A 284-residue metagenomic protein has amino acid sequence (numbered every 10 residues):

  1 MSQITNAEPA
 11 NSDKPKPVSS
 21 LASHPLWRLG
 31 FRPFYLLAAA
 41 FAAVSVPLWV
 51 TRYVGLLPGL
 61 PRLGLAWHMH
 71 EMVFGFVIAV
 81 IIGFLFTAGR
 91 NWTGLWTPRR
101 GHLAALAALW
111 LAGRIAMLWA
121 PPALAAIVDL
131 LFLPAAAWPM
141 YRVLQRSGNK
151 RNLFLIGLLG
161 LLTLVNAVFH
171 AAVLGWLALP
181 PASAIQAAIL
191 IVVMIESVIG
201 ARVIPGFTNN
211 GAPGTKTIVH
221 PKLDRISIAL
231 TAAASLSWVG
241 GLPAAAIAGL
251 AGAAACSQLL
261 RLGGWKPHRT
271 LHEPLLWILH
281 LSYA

Functional and structural regions predicted by a protein language model:
M1-A284: Hydrophobic alpha-helical transmembrane segments of multi-pass integral membrane proteins
